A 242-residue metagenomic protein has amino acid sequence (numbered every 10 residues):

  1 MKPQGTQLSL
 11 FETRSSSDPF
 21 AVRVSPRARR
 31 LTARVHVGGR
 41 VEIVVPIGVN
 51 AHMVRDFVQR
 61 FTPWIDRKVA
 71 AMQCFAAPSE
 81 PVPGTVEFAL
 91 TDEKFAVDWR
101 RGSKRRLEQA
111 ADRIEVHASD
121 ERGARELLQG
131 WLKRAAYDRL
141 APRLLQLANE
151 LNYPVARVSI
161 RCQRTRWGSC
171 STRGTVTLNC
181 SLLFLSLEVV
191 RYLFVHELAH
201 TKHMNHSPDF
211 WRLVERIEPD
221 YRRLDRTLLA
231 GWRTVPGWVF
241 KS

Functional and structural regions predicted by a protein language model:
M1-Y192, T201-S242: Active-site-proximal or metal-binding-adjacent scaffold patches in catalytic folds
E197: Walker B catalytic acidic pair
